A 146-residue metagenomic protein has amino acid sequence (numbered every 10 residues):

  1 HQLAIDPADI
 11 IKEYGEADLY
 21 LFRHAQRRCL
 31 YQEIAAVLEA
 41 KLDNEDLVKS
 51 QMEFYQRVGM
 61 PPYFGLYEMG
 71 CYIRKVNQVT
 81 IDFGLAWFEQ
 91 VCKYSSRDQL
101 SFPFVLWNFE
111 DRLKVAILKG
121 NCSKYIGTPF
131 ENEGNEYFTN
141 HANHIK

Functional and structural regions predicted by a protein language model:
H1-I34: GT-A fold catalytic core of metal-dependent nucleotide-sugar glycosyltransferases, centered on the diacidic
L21, R27-E45, S123-T128: Cell wall/extracellular polymer interaction/catalysis modules
D43-I145: Catalytic core and acceptor-binding pocket of nucleotide-sugar-dependent glycosyltransferases
